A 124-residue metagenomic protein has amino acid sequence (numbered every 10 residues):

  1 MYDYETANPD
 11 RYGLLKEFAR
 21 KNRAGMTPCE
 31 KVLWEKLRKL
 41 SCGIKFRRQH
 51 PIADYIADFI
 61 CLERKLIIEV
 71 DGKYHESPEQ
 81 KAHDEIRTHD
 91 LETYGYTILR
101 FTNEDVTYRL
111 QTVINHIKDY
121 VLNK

Functional and structural regions predicted by a protein language model:
M1-I44, K124: Solvent-exposed, charged helical/coil patches that constitute nucleic-acid or partner-interaction surfaces
N22, R48, A53-L122: Basic, amphipathic alpha-helical patches used to engage nucleic acids or provide basic targeting signals, exemplified
